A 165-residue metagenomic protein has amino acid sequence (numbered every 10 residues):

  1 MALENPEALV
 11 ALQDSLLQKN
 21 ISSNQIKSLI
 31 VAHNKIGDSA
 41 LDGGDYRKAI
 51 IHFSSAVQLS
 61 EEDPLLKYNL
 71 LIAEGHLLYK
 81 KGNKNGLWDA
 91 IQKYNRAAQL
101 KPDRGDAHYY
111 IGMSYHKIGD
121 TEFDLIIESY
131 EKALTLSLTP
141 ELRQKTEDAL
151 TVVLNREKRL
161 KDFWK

Functional and structural regions predicted by a protein language model:
S28, K35, N69, A73 (+2 more regions): Canonical tetratricopeptide repeat
D38, I72, H76-Y79, M113 (+1 more regions): Residue-level recognition of tetratricopeptide repeat
Q58-K101: Alpha-helical adaptor scaffolds
E131-K165: Terminal, low-structured helical/coil segments at or just beyond the last alpha-helical repeat
